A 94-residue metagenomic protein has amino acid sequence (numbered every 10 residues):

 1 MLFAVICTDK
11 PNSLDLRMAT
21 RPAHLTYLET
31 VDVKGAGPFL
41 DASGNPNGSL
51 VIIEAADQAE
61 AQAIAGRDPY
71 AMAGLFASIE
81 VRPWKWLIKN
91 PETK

Functional and structural regions predicted by a protein language model:
M1-K94: Conserved, structured core segments of small domains
